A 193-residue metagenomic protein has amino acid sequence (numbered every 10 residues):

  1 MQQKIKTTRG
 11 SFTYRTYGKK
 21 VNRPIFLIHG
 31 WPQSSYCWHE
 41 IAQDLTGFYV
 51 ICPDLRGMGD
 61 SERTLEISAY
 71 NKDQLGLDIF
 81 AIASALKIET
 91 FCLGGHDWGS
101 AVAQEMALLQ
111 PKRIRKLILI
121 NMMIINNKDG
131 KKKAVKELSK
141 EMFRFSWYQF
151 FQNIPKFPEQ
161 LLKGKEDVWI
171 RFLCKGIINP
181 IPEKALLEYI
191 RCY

Functional and structural regions predicted by a protein language model:
M1-S11: N-terminal cap/lid segment of alpha/beta-hydrolase-fold proteins
Q3, W38, T46, L77-I79: Generic signature of intrinsically disordered, low-complexity, basic-rich segments and short cationic peptides
I5-T7, Y17-K19, Q43-D44, L86 (+1 more regions): Generic structural signal for beta-strand residues in well-ordered domains
G10-F12, Y36, M58-G94, W98-Y193: Flexible "cap/lid" subdomain of the alpha/beta-hydrolase fold that forms the substrate-access gate
T16-E62: Conserved HGGG/HGGXW glycine-rich cap/lid loop of the alpha/beta-hydrolase fold
